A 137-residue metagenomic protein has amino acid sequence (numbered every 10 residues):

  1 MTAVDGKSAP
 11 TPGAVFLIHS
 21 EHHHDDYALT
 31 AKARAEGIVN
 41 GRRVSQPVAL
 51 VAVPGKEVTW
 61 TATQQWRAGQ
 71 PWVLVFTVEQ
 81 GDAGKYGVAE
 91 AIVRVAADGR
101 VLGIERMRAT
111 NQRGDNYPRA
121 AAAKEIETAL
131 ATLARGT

Functional and structural regions predicted by a protein language model:
M1-G136: N-terminal soluble domains immediately following signal/targeting peptides that reside in extracytoplasmic
